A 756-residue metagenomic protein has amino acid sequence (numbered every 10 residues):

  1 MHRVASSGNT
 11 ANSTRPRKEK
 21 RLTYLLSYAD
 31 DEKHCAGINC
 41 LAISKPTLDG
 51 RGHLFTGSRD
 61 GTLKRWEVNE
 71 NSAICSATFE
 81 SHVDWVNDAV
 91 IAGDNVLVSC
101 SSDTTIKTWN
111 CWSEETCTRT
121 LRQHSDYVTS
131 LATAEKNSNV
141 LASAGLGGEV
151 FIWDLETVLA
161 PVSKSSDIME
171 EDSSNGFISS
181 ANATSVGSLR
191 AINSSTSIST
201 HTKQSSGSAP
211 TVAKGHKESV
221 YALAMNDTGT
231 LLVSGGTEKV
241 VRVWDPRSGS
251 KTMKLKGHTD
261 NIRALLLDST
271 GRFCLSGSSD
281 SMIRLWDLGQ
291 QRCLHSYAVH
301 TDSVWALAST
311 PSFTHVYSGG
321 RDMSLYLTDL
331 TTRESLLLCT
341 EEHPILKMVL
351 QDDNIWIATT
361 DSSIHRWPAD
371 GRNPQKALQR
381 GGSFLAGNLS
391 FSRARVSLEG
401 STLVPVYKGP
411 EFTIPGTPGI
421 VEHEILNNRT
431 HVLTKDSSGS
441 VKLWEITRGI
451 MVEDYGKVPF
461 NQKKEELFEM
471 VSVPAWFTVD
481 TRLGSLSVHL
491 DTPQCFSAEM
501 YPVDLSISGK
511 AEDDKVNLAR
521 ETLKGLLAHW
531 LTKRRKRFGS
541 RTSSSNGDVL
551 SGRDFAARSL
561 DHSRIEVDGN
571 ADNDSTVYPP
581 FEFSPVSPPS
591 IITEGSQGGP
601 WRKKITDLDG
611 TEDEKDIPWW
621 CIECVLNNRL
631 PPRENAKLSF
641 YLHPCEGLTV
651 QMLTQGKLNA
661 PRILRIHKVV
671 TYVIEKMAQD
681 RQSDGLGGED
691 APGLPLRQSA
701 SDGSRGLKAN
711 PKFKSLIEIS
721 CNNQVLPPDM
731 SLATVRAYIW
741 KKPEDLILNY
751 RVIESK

Functional and structural regions predicted by a protein language model:
M1-E70, L159, S165-P210, P368-F412 (+7 more regions): Intrinsically disordered, low-complexity acidic/Ser/Thr/Pro-rich linker and tail segments in large eukaryotic scaffolds
A29-I38, F79-V86, L121-V128, G147 (+8 more regions): WD40/WD-repeat beta-propeller blade N-cap
G37, G50, C75, H82-W85 (+15 more regions): WD40/WD-repeat beta-propeller blade-loop signature
A42-R51, A89-N95, L131-S138, L223-G229 (+4 more regions): Loop/turn segments within WD40 beta-propeller blades
G57-D60, C100-D103, A144-G147, L155 (+6 more regions): Conserved strand-to-loop turn within each blade of WD40 beta-propeller repeats
L63-E67, C100, I106-N110, L131 (+10 more regions): WD40-repeat beta-propellers
V577-K756: Extended, C-terminal alpha-helical/coiled-coil scaffolding tails that mediate protein-protein interactions and assembly
